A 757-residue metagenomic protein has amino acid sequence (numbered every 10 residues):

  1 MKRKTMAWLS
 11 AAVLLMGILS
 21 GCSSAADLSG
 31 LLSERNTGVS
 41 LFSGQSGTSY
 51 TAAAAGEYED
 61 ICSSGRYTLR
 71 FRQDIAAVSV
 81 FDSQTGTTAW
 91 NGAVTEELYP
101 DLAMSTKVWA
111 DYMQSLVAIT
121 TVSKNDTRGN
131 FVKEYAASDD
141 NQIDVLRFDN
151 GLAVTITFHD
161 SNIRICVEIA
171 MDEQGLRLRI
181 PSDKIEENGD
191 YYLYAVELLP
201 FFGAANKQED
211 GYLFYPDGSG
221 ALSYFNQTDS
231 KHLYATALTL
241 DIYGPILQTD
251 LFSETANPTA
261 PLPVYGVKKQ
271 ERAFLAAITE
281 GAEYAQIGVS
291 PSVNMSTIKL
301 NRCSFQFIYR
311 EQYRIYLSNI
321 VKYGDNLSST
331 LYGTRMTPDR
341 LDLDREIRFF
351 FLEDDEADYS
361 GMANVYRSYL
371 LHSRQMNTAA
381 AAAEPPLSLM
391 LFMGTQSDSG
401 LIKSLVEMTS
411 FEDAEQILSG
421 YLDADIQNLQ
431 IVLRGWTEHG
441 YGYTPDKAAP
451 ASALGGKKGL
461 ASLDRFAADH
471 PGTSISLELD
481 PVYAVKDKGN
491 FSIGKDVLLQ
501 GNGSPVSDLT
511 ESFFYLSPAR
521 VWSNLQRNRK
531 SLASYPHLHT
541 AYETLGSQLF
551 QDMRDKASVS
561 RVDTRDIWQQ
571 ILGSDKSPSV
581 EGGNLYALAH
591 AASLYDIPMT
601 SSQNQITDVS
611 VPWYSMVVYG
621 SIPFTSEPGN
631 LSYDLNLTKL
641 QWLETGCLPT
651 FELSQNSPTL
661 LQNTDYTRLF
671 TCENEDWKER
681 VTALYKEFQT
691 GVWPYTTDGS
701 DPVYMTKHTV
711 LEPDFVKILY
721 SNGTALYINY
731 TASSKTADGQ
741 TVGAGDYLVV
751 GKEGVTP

Functional and structural regions predicted by a protein language model:
M6-S24: Sec-dependent N-terminal signal peptides of Gram-positive bacterial secreted proteins and lipoproteins
C22-Y112, K717, S721-N722, I728-N729 (+2 more regions): Beta-strand-rich N-terminal accessory domains
L28-E59, Q114-S138, N150, F688-D701: Short, basic/low-complexity N-terminal boundary segments at the transition from targeting/disordered tails
E34, I61-M408, E415-N428: Carbohydrate-recognition beta-sandwich/jelly-roll modules in extracellular/periplasmic carbohydrate-active proteins
F71-S83, T259, V267-R302, F307-Y313 (+2 more regions): Active-site-proximal substrate-binding groove within the catalytic cores of carbohydrate-active enzymes
R177, G203-K207, A424-I426, A468-T473 (+3 more regions): Structural alpha-beta junctions
L198, I431-L433, L477, A541-T544 (+1 more regions): Conserved beta-strand positions
A380-S523: Aromatic-lined carbohydrate-binding/catalytic grooves of carbohydrate-active enzymes
